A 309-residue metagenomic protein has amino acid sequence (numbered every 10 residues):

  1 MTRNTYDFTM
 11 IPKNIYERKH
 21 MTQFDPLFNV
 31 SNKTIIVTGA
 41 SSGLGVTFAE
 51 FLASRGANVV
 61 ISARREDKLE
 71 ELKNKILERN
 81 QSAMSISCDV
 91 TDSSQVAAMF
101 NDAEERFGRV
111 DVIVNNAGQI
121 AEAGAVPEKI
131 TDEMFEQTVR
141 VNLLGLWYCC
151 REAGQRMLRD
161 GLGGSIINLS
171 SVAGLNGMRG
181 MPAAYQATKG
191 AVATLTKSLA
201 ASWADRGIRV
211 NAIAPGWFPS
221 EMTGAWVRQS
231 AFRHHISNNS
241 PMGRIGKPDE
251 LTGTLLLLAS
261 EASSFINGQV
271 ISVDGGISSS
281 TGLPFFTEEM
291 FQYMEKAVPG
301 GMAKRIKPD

Functional and structural regions predicted by a protein language model:
S41-G43: Conserved glycine-rich cofactor-binding loop
E66, S87-M99, D132, D249-E250: The beta1-alpha1 cofactor-binding region of Rossmann-like NAD(H)/NADP(H)-dependent oxidoreductases
G124-P127, T131-V139, I236: Substrate-binding pocket helix/loop in short-chain dehydrogenase/reductase
C150, T188, T196: Active-site helix of classical SDR
Q155, A201-D205, S264: Alpha-helical segment proximal to the catalytic Tyr-Lys
S171: Residue(s) in the substrate-gating loop at a strand-loop-helix junction that position the organic substrate next
A212, A231-I266, V273-G275, G300-D309: C-terminal helical subdomain
